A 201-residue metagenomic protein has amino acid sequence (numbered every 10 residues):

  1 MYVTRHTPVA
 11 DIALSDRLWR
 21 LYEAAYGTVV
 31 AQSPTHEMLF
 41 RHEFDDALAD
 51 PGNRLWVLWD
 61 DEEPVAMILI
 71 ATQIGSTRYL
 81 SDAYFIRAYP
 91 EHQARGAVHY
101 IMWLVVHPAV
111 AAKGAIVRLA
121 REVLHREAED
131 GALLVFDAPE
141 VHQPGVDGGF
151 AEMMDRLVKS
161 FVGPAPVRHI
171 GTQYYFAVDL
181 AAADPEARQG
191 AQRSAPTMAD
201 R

Functional and structural regions predicted by a protein language model:
M1-A10, A128-R201: Terminal substrate-recognition subdomain of acyl/acetyltransferases
M1-E43, L55-W59, P64: Short amphipathic alpha-helix that is part of the acyltransferase structural core
R17, L39-E43, A115-V123, G149-V158: Well-ordered, non-membrane alpha-helical segments in soluble/globular domains
A25, T72-S76, P108: Feature marks short, surface-exposed loop/turn motifs that line or immediately flank catalytic pockets and channel
F44-V57, Q73-R78: A short helix-loop-beta-strand connector motif used in the catalytic cores of GNAT acetyltransferases and, in some
L69-W103: Conserved acyl-donor/pantetheine-binding loop and adjacent beta-alpha core of acyl/acetyltransferases and related
P90-Q93, R118-V135: Conserved acyl-CoA
I101-V106, A111-R126: Conserved acetyl-CoA-binding loop-helix of GNAT-fold acetyltransferases
